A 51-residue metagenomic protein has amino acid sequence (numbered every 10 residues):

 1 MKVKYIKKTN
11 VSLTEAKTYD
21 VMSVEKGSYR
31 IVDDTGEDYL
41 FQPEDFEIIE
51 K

Functional and structural regions predicted by a protein language model:
K2-D45, I49-E50: Basic/aromatic-rich interaction segments and small domains that mediate binding to polyanionic partners
